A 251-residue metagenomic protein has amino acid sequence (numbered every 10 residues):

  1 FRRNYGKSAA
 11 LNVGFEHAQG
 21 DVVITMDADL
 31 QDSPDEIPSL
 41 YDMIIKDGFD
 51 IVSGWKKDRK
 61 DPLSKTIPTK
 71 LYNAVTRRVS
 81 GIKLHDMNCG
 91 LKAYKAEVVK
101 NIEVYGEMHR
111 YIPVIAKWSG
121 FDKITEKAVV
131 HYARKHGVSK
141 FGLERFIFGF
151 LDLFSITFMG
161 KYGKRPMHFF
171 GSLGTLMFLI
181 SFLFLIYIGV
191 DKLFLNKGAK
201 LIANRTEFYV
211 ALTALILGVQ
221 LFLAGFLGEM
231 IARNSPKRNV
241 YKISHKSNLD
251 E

Functional and structural regions predicted by a protein language model:
F1-R3, K7-H17, V22, P34-I115 (+2 more regions): Acceptor/aglycone-binding surface of glycosyltransferases and processive sugar-polymer synthases
A28: Active-site-proximal cofactor/substrate-binding loop regions of enzyme domains
V114-E251: Hydrophobic helical membrane-anchoring modules
